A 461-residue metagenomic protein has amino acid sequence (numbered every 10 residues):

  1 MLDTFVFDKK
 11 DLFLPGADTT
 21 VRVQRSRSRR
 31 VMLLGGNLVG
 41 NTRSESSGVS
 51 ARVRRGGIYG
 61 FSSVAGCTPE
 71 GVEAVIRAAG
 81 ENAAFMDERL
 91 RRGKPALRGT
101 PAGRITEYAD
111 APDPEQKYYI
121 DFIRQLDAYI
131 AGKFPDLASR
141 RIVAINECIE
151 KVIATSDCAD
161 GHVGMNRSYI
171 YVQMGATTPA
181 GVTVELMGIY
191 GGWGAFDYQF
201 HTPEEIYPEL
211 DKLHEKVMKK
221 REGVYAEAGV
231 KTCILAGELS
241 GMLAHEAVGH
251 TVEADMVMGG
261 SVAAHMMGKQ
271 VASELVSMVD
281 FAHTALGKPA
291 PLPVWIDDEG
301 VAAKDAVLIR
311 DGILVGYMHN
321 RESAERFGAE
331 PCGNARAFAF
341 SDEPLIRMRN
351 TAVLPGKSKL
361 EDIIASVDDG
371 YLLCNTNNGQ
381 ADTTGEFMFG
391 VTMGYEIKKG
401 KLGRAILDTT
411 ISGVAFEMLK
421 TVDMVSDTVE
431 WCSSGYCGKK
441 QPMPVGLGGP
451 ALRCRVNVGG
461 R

Functional and structural regions predicted by a protein language model:
M1-R461: N-terminal small-residue-enriched
